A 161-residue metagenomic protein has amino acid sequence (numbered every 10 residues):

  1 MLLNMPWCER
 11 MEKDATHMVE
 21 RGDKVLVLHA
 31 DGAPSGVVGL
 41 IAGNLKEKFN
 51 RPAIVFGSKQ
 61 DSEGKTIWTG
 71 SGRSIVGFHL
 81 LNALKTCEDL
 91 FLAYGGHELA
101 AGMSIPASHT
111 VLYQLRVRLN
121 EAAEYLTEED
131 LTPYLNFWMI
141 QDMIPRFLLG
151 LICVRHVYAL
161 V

Functional and structural regions predicted by a protein language model:
M1-H109: Hydrophobic helix-and-loop "lid/oligomerization" segment in the mid-to-C-terminal part of catalytic domains
R10, D14, Q114, L148-I152: Exposed alpha-helical structural elements
A42, E88, R116-N120, V154-Y158: Generic solvent-exposed, charged/amphipathic alpha-helical segments that serve as macromolecular interface scaffolds
E88-Y94, L119-T127: A common structural junction motif
F91-Y94, V111, L115, V157 (+1 more regions): Aromatic-residue hotspot detector
A107-A123: Two-component system phosphotransfer/interaction surface
E121-V161: A contiguous loop/helix-start segment that scaffolds small-molecule binding in enzyme catalytic cores
